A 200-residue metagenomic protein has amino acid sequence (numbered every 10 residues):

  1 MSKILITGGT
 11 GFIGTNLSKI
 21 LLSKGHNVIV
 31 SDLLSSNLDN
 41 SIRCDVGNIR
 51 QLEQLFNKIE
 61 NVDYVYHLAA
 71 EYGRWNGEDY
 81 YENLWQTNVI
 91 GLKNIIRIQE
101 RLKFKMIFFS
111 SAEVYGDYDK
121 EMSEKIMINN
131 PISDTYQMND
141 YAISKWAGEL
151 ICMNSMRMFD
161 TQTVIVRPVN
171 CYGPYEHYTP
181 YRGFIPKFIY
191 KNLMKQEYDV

Functional and structural regions predicted by a protein language model:
I4-K24: N-terminal Rossmann NAD(P)H-binding glycine-rich loop of SDR-like oxidoreductase domains
T7, S31, V65-E71, M106-A112 (+1 more regions): SDR active-site strand-loop-helix element
N37-I49: Rossmann-fold cofactor-recognition segment
V46, R50-T87: NAD(P)H-binding glycine-rich loop region in Rossmannoid oxidoreductase-like domains and their noncatalytic homologs
H67, K93-N139: Conserved Rossmann-fold NAD(P)-dependent oxidoreductase catalytic core, especially the SDR/UDP-sugar
E71-W75, A112-D119, V169-Y172: Active-site segment of SDR-like NAD(P)-dependent oxidoreductases
K120-E121, K125, L150-V200: NAD(P)-dependent short-chain dehydrogenase/reductase
S144-A147: Active-site helix of classical SDR
